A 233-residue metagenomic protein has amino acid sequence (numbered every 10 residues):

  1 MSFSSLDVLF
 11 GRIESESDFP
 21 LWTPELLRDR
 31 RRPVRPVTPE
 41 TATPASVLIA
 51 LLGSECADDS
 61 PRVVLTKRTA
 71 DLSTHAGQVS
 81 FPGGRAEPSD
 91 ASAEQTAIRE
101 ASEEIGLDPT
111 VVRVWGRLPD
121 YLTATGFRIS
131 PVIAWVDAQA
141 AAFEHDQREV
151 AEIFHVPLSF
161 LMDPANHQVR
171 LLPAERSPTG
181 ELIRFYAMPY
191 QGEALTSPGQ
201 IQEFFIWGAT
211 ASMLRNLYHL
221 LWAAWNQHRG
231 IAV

Functional and structural regions predicted by a protein language model:
M1-S80, R85-E103, L107-A138, S159 (+1 more regions): N-terminal leader/linker segments that precede catalytic domains of diphosphate-processing enzymes
S130, E144-R184: Amphipathic alpha-helical blocks and their helix-capping loop/short-beta junctions
